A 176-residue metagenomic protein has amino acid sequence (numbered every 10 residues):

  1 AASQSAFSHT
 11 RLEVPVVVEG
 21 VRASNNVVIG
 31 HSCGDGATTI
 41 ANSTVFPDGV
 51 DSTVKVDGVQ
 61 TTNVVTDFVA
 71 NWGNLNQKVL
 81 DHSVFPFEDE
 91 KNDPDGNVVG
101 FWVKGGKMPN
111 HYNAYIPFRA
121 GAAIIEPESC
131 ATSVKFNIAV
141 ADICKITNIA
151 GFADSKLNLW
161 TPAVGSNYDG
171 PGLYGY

Functional and structural regions predicted by a protein language model:
A6-F7, V98: General secondary-structure edge motif
F7-G49: N-terminal segment immediately downstream of the Sec signal-peptide cleavage site in secreted/extracellular proteins
V14, V103, I138-V140: Surface-exposed beta-strand edges and flanking loops
R22, N113, A131-S133: Extracellular Ig-like/FN3 beta-sandwich strand-entry sites
N26-G30, R119-E126, S133, A139: Extracytosolic low-complexity repeat regions of secreted or lipid-anchored proteins
D35-E128: Structured domain cores in non-transmembrane regions
P127-Y176: Glycine-rich, aromatic-bearing surface loops/beta-hairpins
